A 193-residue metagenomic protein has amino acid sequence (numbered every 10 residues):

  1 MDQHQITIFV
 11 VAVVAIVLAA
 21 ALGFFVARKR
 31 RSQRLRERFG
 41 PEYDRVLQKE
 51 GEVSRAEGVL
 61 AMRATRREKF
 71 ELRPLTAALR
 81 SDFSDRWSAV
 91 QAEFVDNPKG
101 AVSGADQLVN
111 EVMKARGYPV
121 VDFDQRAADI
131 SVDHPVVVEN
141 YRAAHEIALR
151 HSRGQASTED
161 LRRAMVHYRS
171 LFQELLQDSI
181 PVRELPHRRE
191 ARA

Functional and structural regions predicted by a protein language model:
M1-A15: Feature marks short, highly hydrophobic, charge-poor N-terminal signal-anchor/signal peptide-like helices that anchor
M1-Q3, A101, E184, R189: A generic alpha-helix propensity feature with a strong bias for hydrophobic helices
D2-H4, V26, P181: Serine/threonine-biased, Pro/acidic-interspersed low-complexity stretches characteristic of secreted/cell-surface
V13-I16, A20, M165: Intrinsic disorder/low-complexity segments
L18-S32: Cytosolic-side junction of a single-pass transmembrane alpha-helix
R30-N140, A144-A156: Elongated extramembrane "stalk/tether" segments
E146-A193: Extracytoplasmic/periplasmic C-terminal soluble domains
